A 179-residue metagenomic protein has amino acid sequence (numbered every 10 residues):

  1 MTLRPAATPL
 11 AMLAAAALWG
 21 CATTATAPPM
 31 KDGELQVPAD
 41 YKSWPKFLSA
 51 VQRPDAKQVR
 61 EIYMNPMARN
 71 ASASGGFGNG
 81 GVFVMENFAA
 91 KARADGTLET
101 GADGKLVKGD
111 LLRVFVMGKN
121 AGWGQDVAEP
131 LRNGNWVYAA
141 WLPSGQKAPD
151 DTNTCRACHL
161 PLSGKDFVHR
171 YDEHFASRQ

Functional and structural regions predicted by a protein language model:
M1-A11: Bacterial N-terminal signal peptides that target proteins for export
T24-K57, S74, G78-Q179: Sequence context surrounding c-type heme c attachment/ligation sites in exported
K57-A68: Short, structured beta-strand/loop micro-motifs enriched in basic residues and often containing a Trp
